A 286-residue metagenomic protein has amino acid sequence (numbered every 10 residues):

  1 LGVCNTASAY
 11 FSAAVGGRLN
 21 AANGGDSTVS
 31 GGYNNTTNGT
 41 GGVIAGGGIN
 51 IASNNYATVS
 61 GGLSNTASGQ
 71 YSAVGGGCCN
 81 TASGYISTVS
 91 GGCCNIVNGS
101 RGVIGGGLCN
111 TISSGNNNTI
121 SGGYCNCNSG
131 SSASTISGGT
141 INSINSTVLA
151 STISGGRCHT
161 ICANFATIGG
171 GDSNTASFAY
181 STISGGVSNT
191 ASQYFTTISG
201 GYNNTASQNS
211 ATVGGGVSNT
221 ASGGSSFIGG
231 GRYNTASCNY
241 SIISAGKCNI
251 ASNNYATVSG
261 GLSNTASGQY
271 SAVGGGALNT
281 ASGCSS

Functional and structural regions predicted by a protein language model:
L1-S286: Periodic small-residue-enriched repeat registers in elongated scaffold domains
